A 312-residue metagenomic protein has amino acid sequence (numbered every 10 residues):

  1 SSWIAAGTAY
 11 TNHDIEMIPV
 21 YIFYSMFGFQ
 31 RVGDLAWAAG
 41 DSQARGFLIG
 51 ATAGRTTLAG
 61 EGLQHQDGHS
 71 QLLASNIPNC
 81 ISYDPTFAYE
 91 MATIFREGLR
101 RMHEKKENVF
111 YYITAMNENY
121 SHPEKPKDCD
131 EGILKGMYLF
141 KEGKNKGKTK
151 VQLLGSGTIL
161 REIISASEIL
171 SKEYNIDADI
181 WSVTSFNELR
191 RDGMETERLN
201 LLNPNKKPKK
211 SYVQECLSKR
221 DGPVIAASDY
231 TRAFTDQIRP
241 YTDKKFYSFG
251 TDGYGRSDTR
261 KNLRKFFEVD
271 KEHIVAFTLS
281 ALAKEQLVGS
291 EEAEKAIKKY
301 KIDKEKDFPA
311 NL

Functional and structural regions predicted by a protein language model:
S1-N76, Y89-L99, I164, T235-D236 (+1 more regions): Thiamine diphosphate
L48, S82-Y83: Secondary-structure boundary/capping residues
T56-H69, S75, S82, E90-I94 (+1 more regions): Thiamine diphosphate
T86: Single, functionally critical "micro-switch" positions that shape active/binding sites and transmembrane helices
